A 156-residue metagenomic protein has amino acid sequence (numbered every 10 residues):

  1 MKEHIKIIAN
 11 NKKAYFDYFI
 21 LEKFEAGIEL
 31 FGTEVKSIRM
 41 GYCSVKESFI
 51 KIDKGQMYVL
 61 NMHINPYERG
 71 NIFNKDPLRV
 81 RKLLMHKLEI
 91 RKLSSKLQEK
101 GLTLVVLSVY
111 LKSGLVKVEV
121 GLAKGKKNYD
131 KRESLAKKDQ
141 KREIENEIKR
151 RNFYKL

Functional and structural regions predicted by a protein language model:
E3-Q56: A positional/architectural concept
A9-A14, Y42-C43, R69-L88, L122-N152: Arg/Lys-rich, often Gly-containing low-complexity segments of ribosomal proteins
F31, L60-N61, H86, L107: A secondary-structure boundary/capping signal
G32, I52-K54, N61, V120-K124: Flexible glycine-/small-residue-rich
V35, I50, I64-N65, I90 (+1 more regions): Residue-level signature for short turns and capping positions that connect secondary-structure elements
G55-I72: Short, surface-exposed acidic-centric catalytic microdomains
M85-G121, G125-K127: Beta-rich strand-turn-strand
K155-L156: N-terminal targeting/trafficking signals and adjacent low-complexity tails
